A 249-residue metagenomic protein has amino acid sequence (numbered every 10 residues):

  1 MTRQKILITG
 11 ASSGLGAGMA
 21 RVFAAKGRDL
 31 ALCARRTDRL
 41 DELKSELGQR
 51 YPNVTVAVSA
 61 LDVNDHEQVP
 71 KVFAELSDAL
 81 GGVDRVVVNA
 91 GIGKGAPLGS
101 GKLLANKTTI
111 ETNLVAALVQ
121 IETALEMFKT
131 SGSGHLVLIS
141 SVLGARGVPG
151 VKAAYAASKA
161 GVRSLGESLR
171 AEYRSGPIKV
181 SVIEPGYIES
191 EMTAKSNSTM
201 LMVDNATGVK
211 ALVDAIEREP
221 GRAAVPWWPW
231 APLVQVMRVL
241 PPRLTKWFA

Functional and structural regions predicted by a protein language model:
S12-G14: Conserved glycine-rich cofactor-binding loop
K26-L43: Conserved glycine-rich Rossmann-like NAD(P)H-binding loop of the short-chain dehydrogenase/reductase
T37, A60-K71, L103: The beta1-alpha1 cofactor-binding region of Rossmann-like NAD(H)/NADP(H)-dependent oxidoreductases
P97-I110: Substrate-binding pocket helix/loop in short-chain dehydrogenase/reductase
I121, S158: Active-site helix of classical SDR
S141: Residue(s) in the substrate-gating loop at a strand-loop-helix junction that position the organic substrate next
V182, N197-V234: C-terminal helical subdomain
